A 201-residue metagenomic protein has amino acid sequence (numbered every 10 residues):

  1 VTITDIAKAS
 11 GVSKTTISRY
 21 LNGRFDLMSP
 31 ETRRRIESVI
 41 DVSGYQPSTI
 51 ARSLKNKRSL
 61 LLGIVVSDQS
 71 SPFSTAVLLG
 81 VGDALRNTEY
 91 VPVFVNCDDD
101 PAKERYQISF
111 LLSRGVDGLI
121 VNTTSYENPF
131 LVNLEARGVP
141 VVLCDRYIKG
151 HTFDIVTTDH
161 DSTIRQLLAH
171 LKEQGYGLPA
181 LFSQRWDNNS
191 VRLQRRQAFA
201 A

Functional and structural regions predicted by a protein language model:
V1-S59: N-terminal helix-turn-helix DNA-binding module of bacterial transcription factors
V1-T2, I40-F73, V77-L79, T88 (+1 more regions): N-terminal helix-turn-helix/winged-helix DNA-binding helices and compositionally similar short basic alpha-helical
T16-S18, L54-Q69, H170, G177-R185: Short beta-strand segments enriched in small/hydrophobic residues
N22-D26, D68-S71, R185-S190: Short histidine/acidic/glycine/proline-rich micro-motifs that form metal- and phosphate-coordinating active-site loops
V42, D83-T88, Y106, L112 (+2 more regions): Bacterial carbohydrate/catabolite-sensing allosteric modules
F94-P101, R185: Short beta->alpha junction loops
G115-T123, A180-S183: Periplasmic-binding protein-like
